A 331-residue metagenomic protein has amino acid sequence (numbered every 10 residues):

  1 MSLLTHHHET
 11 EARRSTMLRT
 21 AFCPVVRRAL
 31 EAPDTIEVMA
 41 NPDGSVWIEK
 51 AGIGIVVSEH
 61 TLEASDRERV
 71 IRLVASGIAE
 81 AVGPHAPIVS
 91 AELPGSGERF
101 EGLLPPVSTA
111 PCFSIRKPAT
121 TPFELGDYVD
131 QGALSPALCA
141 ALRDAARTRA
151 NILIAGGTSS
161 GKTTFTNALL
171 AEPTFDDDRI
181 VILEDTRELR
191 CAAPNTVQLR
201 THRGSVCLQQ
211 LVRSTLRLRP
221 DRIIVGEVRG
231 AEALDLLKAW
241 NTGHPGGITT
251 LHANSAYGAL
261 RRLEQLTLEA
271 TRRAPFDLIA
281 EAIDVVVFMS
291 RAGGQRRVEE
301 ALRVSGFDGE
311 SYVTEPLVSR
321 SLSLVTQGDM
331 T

Functional and structural regions predicted by a protein language model:
M1-V57: N-terminal anchoring/assembly modules that precede and organize ATP-driven motor systems
F22-R28, V74-L93, D178, A270-F276: Active-site phosphate-binding and catalytic loops of NTP-dependent enzymes
E49, I55-T148: P-loop NTP-binding catalytic core
R149-I152, A168-A282, F288-R291: Switch/coupling sub-region of P-loop NTPases
I154-G156: Hydrophobic anchor at the beta1->P-loop junction of P-loop NTPases
S159: Walker A (P-loop) phosphate-binding loop of P-loop NTPases
K162: Conserved lysine of the Walker
A280-T331: Conserved P-loop NTPase
